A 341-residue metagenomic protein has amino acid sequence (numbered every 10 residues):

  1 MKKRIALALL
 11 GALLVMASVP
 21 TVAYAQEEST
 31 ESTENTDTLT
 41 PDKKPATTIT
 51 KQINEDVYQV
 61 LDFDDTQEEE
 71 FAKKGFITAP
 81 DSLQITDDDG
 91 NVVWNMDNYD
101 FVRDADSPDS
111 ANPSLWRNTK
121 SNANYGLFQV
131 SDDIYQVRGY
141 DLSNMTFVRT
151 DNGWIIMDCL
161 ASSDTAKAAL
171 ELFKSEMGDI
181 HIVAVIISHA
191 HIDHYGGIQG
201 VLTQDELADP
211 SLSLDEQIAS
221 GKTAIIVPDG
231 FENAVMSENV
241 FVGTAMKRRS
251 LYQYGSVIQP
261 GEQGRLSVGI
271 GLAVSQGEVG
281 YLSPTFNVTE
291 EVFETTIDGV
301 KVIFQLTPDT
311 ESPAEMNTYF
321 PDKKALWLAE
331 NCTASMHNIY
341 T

Functional and structural regions predicted by a protein language model:
M1-A8: Bacterial N-terminal signal peptides that target proteins for export
L10-A17: Bacterial N-terminal signal peptides
S18-S29: Sec-dependent signal peptide cleavage junction
E27-N118, A123: N-terminal pre-domain segments of enzymes
K120-I180, E315-F320, K324-E330: Conserved beta-strand hairpin/beta-sheet module of binuclear metal-dependent hydrolase folds, prominently
Q129, A219-S220, I226, G230-P308: Metallo-beta-lactamase
N152-G153, S163-A224: Active-site metal-binding motif and surrounding structural segment of the metallo-beta-lactamase
W154, A161-D164, G280-T285, V292-T296 (+1 more regions): Metallo-beta-lactamase
